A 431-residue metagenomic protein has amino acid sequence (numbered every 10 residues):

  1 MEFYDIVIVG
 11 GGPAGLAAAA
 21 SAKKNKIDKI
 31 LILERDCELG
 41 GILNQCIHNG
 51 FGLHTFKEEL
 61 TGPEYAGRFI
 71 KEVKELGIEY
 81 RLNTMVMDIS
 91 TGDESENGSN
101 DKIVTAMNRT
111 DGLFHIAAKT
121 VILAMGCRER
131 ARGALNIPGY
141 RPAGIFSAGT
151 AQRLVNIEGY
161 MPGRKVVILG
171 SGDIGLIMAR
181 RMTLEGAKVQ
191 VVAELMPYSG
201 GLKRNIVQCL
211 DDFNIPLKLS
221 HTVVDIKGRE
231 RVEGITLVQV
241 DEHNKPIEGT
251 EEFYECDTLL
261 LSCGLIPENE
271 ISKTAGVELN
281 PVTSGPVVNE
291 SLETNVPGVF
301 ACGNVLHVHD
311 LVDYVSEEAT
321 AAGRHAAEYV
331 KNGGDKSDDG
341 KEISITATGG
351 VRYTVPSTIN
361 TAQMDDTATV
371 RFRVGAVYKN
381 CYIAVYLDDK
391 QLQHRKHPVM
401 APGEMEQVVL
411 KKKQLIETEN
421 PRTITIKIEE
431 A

Functional and structural regions predicted by a protein language model:
M1-V9, A66-K165, D241-G249, L260 (+1 more regions): FAD-binding core/adjacent interface of flavoenzyme oxidoreductases
Y4-R68, E72, L76, R153 (+2 more regions): Beta1-alpha1 glycine-rich phosphate/pyrophosphate-binding loop at the start of Rossmann-like nucleotide-binding domains
V73-A106, T183-E270, D366-V399: A Rossmann-like FAD-binding core segment of flavoenzymes
F114, T120-L217, V224-K227, R231 (+1 more regions): Predominantly flavin-linked oxidoreductase catalytic cores and closely associated redox partners
L123, I145-V155, T258-H309: FAD-site-proximal beta/loop scaffold in flavoenzymes
D313, A321, H325-R395: Mid-to-C-terminal Rossmann-like scaffold of FAD/NAD(P)H-dependent oxidoreductases
I383, K413-A431: Short, aromatic- and glycine-rich surface loops/edge beta-strands on solvent-exposed regions
G403-L415: Exposed aromatic-hydrophobic patches
